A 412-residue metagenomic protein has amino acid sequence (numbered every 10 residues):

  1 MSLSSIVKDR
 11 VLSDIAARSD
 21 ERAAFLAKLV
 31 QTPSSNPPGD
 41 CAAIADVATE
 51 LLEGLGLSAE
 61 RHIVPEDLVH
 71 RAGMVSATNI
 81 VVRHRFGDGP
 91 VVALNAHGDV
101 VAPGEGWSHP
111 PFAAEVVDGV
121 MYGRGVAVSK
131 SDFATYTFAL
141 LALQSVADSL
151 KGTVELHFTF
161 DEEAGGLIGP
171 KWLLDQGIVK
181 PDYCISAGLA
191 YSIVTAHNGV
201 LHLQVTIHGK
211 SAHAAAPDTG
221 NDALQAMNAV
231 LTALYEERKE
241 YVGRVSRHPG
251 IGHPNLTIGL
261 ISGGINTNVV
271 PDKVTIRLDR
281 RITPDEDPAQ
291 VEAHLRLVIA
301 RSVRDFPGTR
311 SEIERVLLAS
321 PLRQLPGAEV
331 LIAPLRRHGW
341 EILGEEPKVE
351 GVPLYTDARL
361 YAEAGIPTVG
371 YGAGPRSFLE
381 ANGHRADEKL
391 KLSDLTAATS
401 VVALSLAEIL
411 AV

Functional and structural regions predicted by a protein language model:
M1-R10, R71-A72, L189, V194-A196 (+1 more regions): Metal-dependent amide/peptide-bond hydrolase catalytic core, centered on the "pita-bread" metallohydrolase fold
S2-Y122, S145-L150, A358: Acidic/His- and Gly-rich active-site-bordering loop/insert found across diverse amide/peptide-bond hydrolases
E60, A93, E155-H157, E312: A structural signal for isolated positions on well-ordered beta-strands in alpha/beta enzyme cores
P90-V92, V120, E155, D182-C184 (+2 more regions): Structural motif
N95-A96, H157-T159, I185-G188, T206-H208 (+1 more regions): Short beta-strand segments
G106-W107, V117-G119, A139-E155, L234-R244 (+1 more regions): Phosphate-handling active-site elements
G119-A134, A147-S149, N221-Q225, K389-T396: Short, conserved micro-motifs enriched in small and acidic residues
M121, S129-V200: Acidic/histidine-rich catalytic neighborhood of metal-dependent amide-processing enzymes
